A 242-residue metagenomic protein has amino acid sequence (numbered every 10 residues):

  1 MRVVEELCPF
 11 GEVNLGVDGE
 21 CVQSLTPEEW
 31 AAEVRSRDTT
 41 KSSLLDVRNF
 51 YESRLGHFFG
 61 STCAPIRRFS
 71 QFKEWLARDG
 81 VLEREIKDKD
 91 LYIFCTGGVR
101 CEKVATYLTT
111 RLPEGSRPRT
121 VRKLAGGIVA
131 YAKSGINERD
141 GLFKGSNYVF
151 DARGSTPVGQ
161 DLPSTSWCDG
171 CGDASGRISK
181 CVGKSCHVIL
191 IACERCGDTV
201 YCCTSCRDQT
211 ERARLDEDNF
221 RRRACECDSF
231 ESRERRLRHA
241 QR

Functional and structural regions predicted by a protein language model:
M1-Q23, P27-A31, T39-S42, R48-L91 (+1 more regions): Rhodanese-like catalytic fold shared by cysteine-dependent sulfurtransferases and DSP/PTP-type phosphatases
S36: Active-site periphery "cap/insert" segments of enzyme catalytic domains
